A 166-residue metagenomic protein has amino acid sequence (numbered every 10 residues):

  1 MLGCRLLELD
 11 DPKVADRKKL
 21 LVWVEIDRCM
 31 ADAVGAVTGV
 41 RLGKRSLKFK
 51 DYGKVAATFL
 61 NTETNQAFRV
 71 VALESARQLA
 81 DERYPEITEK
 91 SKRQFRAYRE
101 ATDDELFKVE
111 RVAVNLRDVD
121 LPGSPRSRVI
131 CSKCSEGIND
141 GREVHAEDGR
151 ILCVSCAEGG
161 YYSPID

Functional and structural regions predicted by a protein language model:
M1-C4: Conserved phosphate/anionic-ligand binding catalytic regions in large, soluble enzymes, centered on
L6-K18: Phosphate-handling active-site elements
K18-F59: A structural-propensity feature for long, helix-poor, extended segments
L106-V119, C134-I138: Short Cys/His-rich Zn2+-coordinating modules
R117-R128, R142-E147: Short, flexible, mixed-charge glycine/proline-rich loop motifs that serve as phosphate/nucleic-acid-contacting
C131-S135, C153-C156: Short cysteine-rich clusters marking metal-coordination/redox-active sites
D140-V144, S163-D166: Short Cys/His-rich "knuckle" micro-motifs
A146-G159: Cysteine-rich micro-motifs
